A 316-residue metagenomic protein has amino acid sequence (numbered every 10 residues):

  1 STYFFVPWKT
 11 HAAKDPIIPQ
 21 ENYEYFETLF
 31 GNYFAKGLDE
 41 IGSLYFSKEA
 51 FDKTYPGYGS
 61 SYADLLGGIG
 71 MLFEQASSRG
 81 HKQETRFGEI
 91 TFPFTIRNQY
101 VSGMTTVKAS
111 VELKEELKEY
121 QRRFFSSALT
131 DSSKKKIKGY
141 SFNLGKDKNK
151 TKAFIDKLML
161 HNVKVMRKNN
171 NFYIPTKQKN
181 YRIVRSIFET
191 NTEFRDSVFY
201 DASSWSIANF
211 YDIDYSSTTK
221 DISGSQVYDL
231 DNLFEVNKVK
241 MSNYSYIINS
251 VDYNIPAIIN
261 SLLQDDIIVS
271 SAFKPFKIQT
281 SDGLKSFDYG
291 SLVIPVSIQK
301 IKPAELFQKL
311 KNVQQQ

Functional and structural regions predicted by a protein language model:
V6-Y45, E49-F51, Y55, G59-Q316: Intrinsic-disorder/low-complexity accessory segments
